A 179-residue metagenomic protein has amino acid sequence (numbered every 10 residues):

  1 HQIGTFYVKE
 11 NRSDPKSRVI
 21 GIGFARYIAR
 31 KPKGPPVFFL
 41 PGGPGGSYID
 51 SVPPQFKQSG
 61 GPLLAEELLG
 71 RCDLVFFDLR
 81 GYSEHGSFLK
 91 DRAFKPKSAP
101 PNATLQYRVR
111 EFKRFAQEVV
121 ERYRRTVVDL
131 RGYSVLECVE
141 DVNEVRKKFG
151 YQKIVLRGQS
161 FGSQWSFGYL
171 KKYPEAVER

Functional and structural regions predicted by a protein language model:
H1-G21, A25-R179: Gly/Pro-rich cap/lid or specificity-loop segments adjacent to the active site
